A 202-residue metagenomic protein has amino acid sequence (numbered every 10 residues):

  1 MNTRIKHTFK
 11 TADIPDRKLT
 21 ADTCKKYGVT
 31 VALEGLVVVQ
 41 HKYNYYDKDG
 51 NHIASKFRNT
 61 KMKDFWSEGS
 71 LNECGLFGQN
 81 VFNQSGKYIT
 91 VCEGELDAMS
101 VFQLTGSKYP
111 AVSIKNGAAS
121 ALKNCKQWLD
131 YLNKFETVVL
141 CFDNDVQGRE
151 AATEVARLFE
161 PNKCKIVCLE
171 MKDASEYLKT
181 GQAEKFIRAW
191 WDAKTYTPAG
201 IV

Functional and structural regions predicted by a protein language model:
M1, E34-E136, A152: Phosphate-handling DNA/RNA-contact segment within nucleic-acid enzymes
M1-H41, F82-N83, E154-F159, K165-I166 (+1 more regions): Short, small/acidic-rich helices and loops at N termini and domain boundaries of DNA replication/processing enzymes
T20, G78, D145: Residue-level signal for threonine
S55-F57, F135-Q147, R188-I201: Short, basic, helix/turn surface patches
E93-L96, V146, L169-K172: Short beta->alpha linker loops
V112-A118, K165-K172: A short glycine-rich beta-strand->turn/loop micro-motif centered on a GG-aromatic cluster
A121-C168, Y177-L178: Modules that initiate DNA replication and primer synthesis
